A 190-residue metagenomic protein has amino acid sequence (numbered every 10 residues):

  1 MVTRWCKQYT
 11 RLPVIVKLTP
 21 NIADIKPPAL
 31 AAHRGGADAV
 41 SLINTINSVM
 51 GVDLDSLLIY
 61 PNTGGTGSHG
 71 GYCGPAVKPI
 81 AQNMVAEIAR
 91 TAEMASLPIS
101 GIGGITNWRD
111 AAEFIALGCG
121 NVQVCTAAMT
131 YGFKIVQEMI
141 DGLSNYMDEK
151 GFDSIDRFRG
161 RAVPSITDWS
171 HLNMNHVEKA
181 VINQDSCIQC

Functional and structural regions predicted by a protein language model:
M1-S100, T106-V122: Alpha/beta enzyme core
M50-H69, I115, A127-F152: C-terminal helical cap(s) of enzyme catalytic domains, especially alpha/beta-barrels
P79, N83-A86, Q137, D141 (+2 more regions): Feature representing long, continuous alpha-helical segments
S96, A127, V177-K179: Contiguous, function-dense segments enriched for cysteine-driven chemistry and partner/ligand-binding capacity
I102, R157-I166: A glycine-rich phosphate-binding loop feature that marks nucleotide/adenosyl-phosphate handling sites
S170-Q189: Ferredoxin-like iron-sulfur electron-transfer modules
